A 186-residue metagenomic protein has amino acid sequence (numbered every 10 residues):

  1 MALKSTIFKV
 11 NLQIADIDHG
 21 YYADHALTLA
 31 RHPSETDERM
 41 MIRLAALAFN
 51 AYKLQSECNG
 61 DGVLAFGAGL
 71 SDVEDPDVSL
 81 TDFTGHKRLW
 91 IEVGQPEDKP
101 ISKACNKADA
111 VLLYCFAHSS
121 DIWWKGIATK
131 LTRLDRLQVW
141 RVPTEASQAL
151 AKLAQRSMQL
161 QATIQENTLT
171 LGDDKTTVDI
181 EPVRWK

Functional and structural regions predicted by a protein language model:
M1-V10, P182: Nuclease-adjacent, charged terminal/linker segments that flank catalytic cores
D18-L70: Acidic-basic catalytic patches of nuclease active cores, encompassing PD-(D/E)XK and other metal-cofactor nuclease
D72-D82: N-terminal active-site wall of soluble small-molecule enzyme domains
V78-L80, K87-I101: Conserved catalytic cores of phosphodiester-cleaving nucleases, focusing on short active-site segments
P100-A104, G126-I127: A short acidic, amphipathic alpha-helical/loop segment
A108-C115, D135-W140: Hydrophobic beta-strand segments of well-ordered beta-sheets in folded domains
L112-I127: Nucleic-acid nuclease catalytic cores
W123-V183: Domain-level recognition of nuclease-like catalytic cores that cleave nucleotide substrates
